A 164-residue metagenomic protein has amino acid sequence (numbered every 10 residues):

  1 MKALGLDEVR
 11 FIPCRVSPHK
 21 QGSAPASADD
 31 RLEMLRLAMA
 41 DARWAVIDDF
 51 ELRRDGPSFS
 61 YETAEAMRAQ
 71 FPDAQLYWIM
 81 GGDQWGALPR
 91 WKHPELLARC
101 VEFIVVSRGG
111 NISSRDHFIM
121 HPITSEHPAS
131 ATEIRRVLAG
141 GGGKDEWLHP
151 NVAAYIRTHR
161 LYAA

Functional and structural regions predicted by a protein language model:
M1-A164: Nucleotidyltransferase catalytic core that binds NTPs
